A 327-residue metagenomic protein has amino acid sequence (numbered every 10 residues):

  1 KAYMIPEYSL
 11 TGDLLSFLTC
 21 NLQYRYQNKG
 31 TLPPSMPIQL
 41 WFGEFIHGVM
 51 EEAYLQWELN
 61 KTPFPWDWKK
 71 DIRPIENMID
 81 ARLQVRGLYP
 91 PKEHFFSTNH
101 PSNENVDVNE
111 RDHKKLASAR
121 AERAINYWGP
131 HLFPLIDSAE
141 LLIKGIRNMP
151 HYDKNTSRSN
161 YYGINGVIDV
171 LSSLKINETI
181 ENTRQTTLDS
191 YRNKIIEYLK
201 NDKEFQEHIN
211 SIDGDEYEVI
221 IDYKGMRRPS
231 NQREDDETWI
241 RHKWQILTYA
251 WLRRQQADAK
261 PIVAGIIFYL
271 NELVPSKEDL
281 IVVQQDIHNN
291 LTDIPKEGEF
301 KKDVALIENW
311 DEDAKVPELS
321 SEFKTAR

Functional and structural regions predicted by a protein language model:
K1-P90, T186-F205: Charged, glycine-rich intrinsically disordered N-terminal tails and low-complexity linkers that flank
L18-Y26, G214-G225, L306: Active-site-adjacent bridging/hinge elements
I38, F42, H113, A117 (+1 more regions): Hydrophobic (often cysteine-bearing) scaffold residues that line and stabilize catalytic clefts of nucleotide/cofactor
F45-G48, W244-L252: Short amphipathic alpha-helical face segments that pack within enzyme cores and frequently flank/anchor catalytic
V49-S157: A non-catalytic, helix-rich entry segment at domain boundaries
E93, S97-D112, L199-Y217, K302-R327: Intrinsically disordered, low-complexity acidic Ser/Thr-rich regulatory segments
S138-I246: Non-catalytic protein-protein interaction segments used by genome-maintenance enzymes to assemble and couple activities
I195-D202, W239-I240, W251-R327: Metal-dependent nuclease catalytic regions and adjoining charged, substrate-binding loops involved in nucleic-acid end
